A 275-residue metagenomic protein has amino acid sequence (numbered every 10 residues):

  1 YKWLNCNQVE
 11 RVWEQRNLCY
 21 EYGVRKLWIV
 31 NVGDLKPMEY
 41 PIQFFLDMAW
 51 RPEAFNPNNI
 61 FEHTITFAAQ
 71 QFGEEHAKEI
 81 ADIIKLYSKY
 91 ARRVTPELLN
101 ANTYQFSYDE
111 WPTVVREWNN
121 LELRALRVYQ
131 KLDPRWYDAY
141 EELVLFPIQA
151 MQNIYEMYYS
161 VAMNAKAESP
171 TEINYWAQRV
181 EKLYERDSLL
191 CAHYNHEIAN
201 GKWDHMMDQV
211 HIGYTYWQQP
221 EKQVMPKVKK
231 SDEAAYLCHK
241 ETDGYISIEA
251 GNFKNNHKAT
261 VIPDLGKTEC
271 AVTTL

Functional and structural regions predicted by a protein language model:
Y1-E10, W50-A54, A69-G73, Q105-P112: The substrate-binding groove and active-site-proximal loops of carbohydrate-active enzymes, especially glycoside
Y1-P52, M157, N200: Catalytic-core regions of glycoside hydrolase
W3, V32-M48, R92-W111, K258-T274: Aromatic-lined carbohydrate-binding surfaces of glycoside hydrolases
E14-L18, L143-F146, A235-L237: Generic recognition of flexible, low-complexity loop/linker segments
G33-K36, Q71, S88, N252: Short, flexible loop/turn elements at secondary-structure junctions
D47-H63: Acidic, His- and aromatic-enriched active-site or binding-groove loops in soluble protein domains that engage sugars
I60-Y214: C-terminal non-catalytic alpha-helical accessory regions
Y216-L275: Extracytoplasmic
